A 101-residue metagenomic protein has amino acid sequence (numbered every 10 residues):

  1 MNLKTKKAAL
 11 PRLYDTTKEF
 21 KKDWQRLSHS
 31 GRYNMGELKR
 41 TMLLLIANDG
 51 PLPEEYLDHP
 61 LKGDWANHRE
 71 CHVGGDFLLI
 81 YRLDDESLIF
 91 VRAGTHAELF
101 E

Functional and structural regions predicted by a protein language model:
M1-G75, L83-L88, A97-E101: Basic, Lys/Arg-enriched alpha-helical interface segments
